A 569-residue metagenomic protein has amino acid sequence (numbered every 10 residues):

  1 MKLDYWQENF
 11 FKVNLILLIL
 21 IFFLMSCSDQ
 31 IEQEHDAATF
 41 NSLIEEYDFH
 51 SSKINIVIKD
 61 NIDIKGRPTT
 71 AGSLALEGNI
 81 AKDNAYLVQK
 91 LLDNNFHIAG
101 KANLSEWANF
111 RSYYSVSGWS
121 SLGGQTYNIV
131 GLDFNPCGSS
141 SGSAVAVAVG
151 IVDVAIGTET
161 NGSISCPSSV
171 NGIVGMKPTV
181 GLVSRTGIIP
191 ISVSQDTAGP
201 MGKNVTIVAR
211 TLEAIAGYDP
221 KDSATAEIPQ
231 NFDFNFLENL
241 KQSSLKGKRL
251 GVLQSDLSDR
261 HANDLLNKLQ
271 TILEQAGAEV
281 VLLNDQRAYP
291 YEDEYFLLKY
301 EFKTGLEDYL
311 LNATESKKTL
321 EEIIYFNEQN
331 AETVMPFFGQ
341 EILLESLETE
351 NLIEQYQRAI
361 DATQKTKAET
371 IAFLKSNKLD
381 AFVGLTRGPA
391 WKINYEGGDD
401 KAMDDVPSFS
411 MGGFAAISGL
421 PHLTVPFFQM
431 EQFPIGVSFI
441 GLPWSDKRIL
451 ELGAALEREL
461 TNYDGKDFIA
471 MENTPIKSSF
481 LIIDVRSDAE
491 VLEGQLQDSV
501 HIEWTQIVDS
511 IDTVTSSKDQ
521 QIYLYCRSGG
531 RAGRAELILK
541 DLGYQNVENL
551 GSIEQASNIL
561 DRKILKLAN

Functional and structural regions predicted by a protein language model:
K2-L15: Bacterial N-terminal signal peptides that target proteins for export
M25-S26: C-terminal motif of bacterial Sec signal peptides marking the signal peptidase cleavage site
D29-N161, T179, N267, T271 (+1 more regions): Gly/Ser-rich catalytic/binding loops embedded in alpha/beta enzyme cores
T39-E46, K177-D264, L460-D467: A short helix-breaking turn/cap at a secondary-structure junction
K53-A71, G247-G251, Y300-K365, T424-F433: Short helix-loop capping/hinge segments that flank enzyme active sites or metal/cofactor-binding pockets
I56, I62-P68, L76-E77, K90 (+1 more regions): Gly/Ser-rich, acidic/histidine-flanked active-site/gating loops
L344-E472: Glycine-rich, small-residue loops and helix-cap segments that act as flexible hinges at active-site edges
I469-N473, F480-L481, D488-Q521, G530-N569: Rhodanese-like catalytic fold shared by cysteine-dependent sulfurtransferases and DSP/PTP-type phosphatases
